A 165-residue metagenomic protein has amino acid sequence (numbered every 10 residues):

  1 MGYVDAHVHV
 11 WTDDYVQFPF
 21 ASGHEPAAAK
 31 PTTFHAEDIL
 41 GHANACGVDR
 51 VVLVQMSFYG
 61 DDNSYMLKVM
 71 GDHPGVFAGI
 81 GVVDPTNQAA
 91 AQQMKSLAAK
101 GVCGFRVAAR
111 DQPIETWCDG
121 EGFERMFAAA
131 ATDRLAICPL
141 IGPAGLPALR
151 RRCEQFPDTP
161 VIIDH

Functional and structural regions predicted by a protein language model:
M1-D61: An N-terminally biased module of ancient metal coordination in phosphate/nucleic-acid-related enzymes
G2-V4, V8-W11, N44, K95-A99 (+3 more regions): A generic "structured core" feature
V4-V8, R50-V54, F77-G81, C103-V107 (+2 more regions): Hydrophobic faces of well-ordered beta-strands that scaffold small-molecule active sites in alpha/beta enzyme cores
H7, A43, V51, M66-V69 (+4 more regions): Conserved, mostly hydrophobic/aromatic
G23-T33, A78-N87, D111-C118: Active-site mouth loops of central-metabolism enzymes
T32-A43, N87-L97, E121-G122: Short, acidic/polar
H42-Q92: A metal-dependent hydrolase metal-coordination microenvironment
W117-H165: Catalytic pocket-lining loop regions of alpha/beta-barrel enzymes, especially the amidohydrolase/enolase/GH5 lineages
